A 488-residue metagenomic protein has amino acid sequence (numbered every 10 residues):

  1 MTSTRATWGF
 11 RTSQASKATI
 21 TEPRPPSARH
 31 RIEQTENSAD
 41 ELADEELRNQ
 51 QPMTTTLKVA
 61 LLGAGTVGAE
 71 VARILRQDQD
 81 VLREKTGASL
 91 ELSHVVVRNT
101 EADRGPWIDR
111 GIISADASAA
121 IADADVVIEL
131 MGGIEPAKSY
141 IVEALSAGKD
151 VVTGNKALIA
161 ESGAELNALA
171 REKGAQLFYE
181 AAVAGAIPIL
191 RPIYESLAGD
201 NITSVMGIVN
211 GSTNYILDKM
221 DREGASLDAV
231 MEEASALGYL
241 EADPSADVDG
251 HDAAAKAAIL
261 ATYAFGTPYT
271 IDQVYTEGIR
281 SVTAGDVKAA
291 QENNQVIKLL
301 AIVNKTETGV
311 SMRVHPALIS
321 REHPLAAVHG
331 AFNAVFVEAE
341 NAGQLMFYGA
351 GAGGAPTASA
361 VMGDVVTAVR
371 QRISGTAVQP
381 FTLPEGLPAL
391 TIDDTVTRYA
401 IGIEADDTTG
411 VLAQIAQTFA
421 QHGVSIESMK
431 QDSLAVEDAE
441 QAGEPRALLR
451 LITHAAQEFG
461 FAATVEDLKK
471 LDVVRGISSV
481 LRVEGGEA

Functional and structural regions predicted by a protein language model:
T2-R5, S13-T19: Intrinsic low-complexity, disordered N-terminal segments enriched in polar/charged/small residues
M53-A147: N-terminal glycine-/serine-/threonine-rich beta1-alpha1-beta2 phosphate-ribose binding loop of Rossmann-like
K138, K156-E180, L190: Rossmann-fold NAD(P)-binding glycine/threonine-rich loop
V151-V152, I426: A short hydrophobic/small-residue beta-strand
R171-G174, F178-D252, I259: Rossmann-like NAD(P)H-binding beta-loop-alpha module
A229-A327, F332-A334: Substrate-binding/catalytic subdomain of NAD(P)-dependent oxidoreductase enzymes
Q344-L345, G349-A355: Glycine-rich phosphate/pyrophosphate-binding beta-alpha loops
V365-A488: A conserved regulatory-domain signal marking ACT and ACT-like small-molecule sensing domains and adjacent regulatory
